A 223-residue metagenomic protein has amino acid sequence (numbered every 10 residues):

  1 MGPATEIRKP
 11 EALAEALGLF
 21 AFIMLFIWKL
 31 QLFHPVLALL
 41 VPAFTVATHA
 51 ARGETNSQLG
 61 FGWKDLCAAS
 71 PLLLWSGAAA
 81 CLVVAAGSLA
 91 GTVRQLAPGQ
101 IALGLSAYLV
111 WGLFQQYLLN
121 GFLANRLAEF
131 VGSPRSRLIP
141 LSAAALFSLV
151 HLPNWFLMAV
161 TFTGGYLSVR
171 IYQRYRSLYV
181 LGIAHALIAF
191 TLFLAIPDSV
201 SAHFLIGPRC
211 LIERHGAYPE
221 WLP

Functional and structural regions predicted by a protein language model:
G2-G53, A68-L72: Alpha-helical transmembrane segments in multi-pass membrane proteins
L13-L17, S70-L74, A102-L105, R137-S142 (+2 more regions): Hydrophobic alpha-helical transmembrane segments
L19-W28, A79-S88, A144-L152, A186-I196: Aromatic-anchored segments of alpha-helical transmembrane domains
L25, M158-Y218: Functionally important transmembrane alpha-helices
I27-W28, A47-N56, A86-A90, I171-R174: Structural signal for the C-terminal ends of transmembrane alpha-helices and the immediately following loop
L30-L40, L96-G99, W155-F162: Short, aromatic-rich membrane-interface segments at the entry and exit of alpha-helical transmembrane domains
N56-G62, S88-G99, A202-I206: Membrane-interface helix termini and inter-helical loops of multi-pass transporters
A85, V93-L149: Function-critical hydrophobic alpha-helical transmembrane segments in multi-pass membrane proteins
